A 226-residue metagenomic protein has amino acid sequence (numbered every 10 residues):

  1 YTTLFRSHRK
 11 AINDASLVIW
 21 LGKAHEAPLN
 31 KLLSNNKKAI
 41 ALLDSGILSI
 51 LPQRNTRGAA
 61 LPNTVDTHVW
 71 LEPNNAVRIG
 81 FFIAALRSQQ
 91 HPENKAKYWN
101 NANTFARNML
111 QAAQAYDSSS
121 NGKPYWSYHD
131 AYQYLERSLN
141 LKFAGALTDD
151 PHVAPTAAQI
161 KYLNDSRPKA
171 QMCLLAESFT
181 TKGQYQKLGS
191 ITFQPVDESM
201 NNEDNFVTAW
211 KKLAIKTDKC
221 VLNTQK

Functional and structural regions predicted by a protein language model:
T2-K226: Extracytoplasmic metal-acquisition and chelation regions
